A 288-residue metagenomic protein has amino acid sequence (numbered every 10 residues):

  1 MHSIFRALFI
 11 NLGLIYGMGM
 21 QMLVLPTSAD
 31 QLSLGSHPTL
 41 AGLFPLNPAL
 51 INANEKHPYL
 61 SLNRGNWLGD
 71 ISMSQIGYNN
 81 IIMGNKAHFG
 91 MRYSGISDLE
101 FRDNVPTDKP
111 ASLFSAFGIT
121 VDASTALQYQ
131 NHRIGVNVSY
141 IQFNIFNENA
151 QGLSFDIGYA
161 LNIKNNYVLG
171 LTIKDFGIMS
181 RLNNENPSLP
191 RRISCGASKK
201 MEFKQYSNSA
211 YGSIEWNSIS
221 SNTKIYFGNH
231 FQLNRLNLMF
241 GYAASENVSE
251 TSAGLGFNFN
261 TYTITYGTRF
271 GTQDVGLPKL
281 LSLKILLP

Functional and structural regions predicted by a protein language model:
H2-N11: Sec-dependent signal peptide recognition, specifically the positively charged N-region followed immediately by
M18-P288: Subset of outer-membrane beta-barrel
